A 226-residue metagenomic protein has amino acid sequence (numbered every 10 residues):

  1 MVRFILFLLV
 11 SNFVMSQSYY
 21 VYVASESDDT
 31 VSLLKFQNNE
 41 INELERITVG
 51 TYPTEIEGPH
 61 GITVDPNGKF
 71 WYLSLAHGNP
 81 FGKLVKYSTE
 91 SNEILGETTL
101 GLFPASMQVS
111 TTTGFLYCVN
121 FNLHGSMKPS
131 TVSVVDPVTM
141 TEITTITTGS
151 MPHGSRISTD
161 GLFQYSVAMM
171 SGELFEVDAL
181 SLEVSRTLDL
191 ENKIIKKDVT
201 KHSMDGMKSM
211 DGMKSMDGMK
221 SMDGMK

Functional and structural regions predicted by a protein language model:
V2-F13: Sec-dependent N-terminal signal peptides
S16-K226: Predominantly soluble domains enriched in secretory-pathway, periplasmic, or organellar proteins
